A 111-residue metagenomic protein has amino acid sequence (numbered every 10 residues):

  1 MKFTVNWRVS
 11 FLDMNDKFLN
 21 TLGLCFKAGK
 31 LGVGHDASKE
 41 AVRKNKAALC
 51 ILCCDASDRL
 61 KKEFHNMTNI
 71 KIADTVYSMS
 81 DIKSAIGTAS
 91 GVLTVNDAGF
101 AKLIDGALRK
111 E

Functional and structural regions predicted by a protein language model:
K17-L49: N-terminal first-folded block
C25-F26, M67, A85-T88: Short glycine-enriched loop/turn motifs at secondary-structure junctions
H35-D36, E40-A41, C54, R59-S84 (+1 more regions): Positively charged, polar, low-complexity stretches
S80-E111: C-terminal structural segments of small proteins and small subunits
